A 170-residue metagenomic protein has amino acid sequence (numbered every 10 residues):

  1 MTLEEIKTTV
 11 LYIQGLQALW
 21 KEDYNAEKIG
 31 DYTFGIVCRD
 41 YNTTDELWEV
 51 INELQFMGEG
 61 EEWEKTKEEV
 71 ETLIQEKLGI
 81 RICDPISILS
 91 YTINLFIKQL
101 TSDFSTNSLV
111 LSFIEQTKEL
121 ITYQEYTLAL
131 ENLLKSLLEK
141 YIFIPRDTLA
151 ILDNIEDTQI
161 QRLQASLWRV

Functional and structural regions predicted by a protein language model:
M1-Q14, C83-L95: N-terminal intrinsically disordered, low-complexity tails enriched in polar/charged
L3-N25, Y32, S102-D103: N-terminal acidic leader/helix
E5, K28, G35, L73 (+1 more regions): Generic short N-terminal amphipathic or hydrophobic helices
E5, N42, I121-E125: Structural motif
T8-L11, G15-A18, E49-N52, F56-E59 (+2 more regions): Extended, non-membrane alpha-helical segments enriched in charged/polar residues
K21-D40, F104-E119: A short, compositionally biased N-terminal segment around positions ~18-40 that is enriched in charged/polar residues
N25-K67: Acidic, low-complexity, intrinsically disordered interaction modules
Q55-G58, W63, K67-V170: C-terminal-biased regions
